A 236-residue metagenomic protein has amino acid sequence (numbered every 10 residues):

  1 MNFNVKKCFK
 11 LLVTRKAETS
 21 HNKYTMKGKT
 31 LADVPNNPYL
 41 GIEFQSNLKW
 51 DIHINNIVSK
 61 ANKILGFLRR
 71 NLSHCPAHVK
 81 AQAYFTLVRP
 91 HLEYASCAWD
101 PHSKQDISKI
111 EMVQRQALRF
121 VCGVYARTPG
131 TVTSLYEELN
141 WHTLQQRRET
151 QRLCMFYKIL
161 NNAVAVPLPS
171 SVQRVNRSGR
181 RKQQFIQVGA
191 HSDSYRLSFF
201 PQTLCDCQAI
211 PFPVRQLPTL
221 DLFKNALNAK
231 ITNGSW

Functional and structural regions predicted by a protein language model:
M1-N4, F9, D106-R174: Short, charged alpha-helical motifs in flexible N/C-terminal segments and linkers
N2-N36: Short, conserved micro-motifs composed of acidic
N4, L48-I57, N71-Q82, D100-I110 (+3 more regions): Conserved, non-catalytic sequence blocks in retroelement Pol enzymes and Pol-derived host proteins
K29-A98: Basic, alpha-helical interaction scaffolds
L87-H102, T150-V164, C205-C207: Extended, well-ordered alpha-helical segments in internal regulatory regions
L92-I107, L197-W236: Charged boundary/loop elements
R174-Q208: Low-complexity, glycine/alanine/valine/leucine- and proline-rich hydrophobic stretches
